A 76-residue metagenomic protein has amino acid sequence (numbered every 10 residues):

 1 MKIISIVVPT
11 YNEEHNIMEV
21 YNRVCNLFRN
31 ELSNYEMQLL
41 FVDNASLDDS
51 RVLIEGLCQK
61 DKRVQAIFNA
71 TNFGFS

Functional and structural regions predicted by a protein language model:
M1-K2, N34: Extreme N-terminus of proteins, especially the signal/transit-peptide cleavage junction and the first residues
I3-S5, Q38: Cell-envelope/extracellular polymer assembly enzymes that use nucleotide-activated donors
T10, L40-N44, N69: Conserved sequence signature across two-component system core domains
T10-E14, F75: Short, conserved structural micro-motifs that define repeat-unit consensus positions and nucleotide-binding loops
E13-N30, V52-L53: Short, well-formed alpha-helical segments that are part of the catalytic scaffolds of diverse glycosyltransferases
L32-M37, K62-R63: A generic structural motif
D43-R51: A conserved acidic beta->alpha catalytic loop
R51-S76: Conserved donor nucleotide-binding strand/loop of the catalytic core
